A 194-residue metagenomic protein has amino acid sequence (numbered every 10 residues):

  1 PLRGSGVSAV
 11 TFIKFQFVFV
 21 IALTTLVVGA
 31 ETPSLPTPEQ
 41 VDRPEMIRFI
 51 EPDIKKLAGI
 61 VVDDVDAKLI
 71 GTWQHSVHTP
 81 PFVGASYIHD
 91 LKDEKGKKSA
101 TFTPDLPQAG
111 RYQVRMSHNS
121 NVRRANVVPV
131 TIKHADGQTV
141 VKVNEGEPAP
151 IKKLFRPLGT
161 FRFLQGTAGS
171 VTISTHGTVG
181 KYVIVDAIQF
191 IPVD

Functional and structural regions predicted by a protein language model:
R3-F17: Bacterial N-terminal signal peptides that target proteins for export
S8-V10, T25, D42, N119: A general, composition-driven signal for non-globular sequence regions
K14-L26: Bacterial N-terminal signal peptides
G29-A30: Boundary at the C-terminal end of the N-terminal hydrophobic targeting segment
P33-D194: Extracytoplasmic
